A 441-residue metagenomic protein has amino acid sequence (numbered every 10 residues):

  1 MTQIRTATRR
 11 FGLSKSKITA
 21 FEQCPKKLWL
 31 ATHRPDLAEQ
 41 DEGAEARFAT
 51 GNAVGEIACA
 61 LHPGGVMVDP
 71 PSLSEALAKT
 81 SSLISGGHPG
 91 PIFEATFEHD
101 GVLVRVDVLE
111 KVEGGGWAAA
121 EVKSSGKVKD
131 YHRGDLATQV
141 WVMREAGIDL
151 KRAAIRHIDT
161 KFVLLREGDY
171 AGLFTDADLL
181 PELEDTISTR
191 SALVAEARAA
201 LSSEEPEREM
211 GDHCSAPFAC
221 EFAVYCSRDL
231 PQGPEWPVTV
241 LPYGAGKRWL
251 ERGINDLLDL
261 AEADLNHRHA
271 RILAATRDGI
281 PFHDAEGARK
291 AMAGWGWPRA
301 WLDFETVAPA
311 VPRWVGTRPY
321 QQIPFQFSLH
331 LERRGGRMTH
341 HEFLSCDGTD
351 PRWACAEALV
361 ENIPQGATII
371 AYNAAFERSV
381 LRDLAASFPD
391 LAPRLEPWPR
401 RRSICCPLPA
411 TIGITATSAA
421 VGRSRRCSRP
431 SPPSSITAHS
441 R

Functional and structural regions predicted by a protein language model:
M1-G114, Y243-P281: Metal-dependent nuclease catalytic cores that hydrolyze phosphodiester bonds in DNA/RNA, characterized by
T2, S16-K17, F21, D36 (+4 more regions): Cys/His-rich finger/ribbon microdomains and the adjacent scaffold used for macromolecule binding/structural
L30-A31, D229-P231, W249, P309-P312 (+1 more regions): Short helix/loop capping segments that flank catalytic or ligand/cofactor-binding pockets
M67-V68, G147-A154, E196-E207: Short secondary-structure capping/junction motifs at helix and strand boundaries
P89-A95, H99, L103-D107, A119-E121 (+2 more regions): Conserved DEDDh/DEDDy metal-dependent 3′-5′ exonuclease domain
F97, G287-Q365: Conserved RNase H-like, two-metal-ion catalytic cores of nucleic-acid enzymes
K111-G116, E332-G336: Short acidic-glycine loop/turn motifs at beta-strand connectors
S124, T306-A308, P407: Short, glycine/acidic-enriched loop or turn micro-motifs at the edges of active sites
